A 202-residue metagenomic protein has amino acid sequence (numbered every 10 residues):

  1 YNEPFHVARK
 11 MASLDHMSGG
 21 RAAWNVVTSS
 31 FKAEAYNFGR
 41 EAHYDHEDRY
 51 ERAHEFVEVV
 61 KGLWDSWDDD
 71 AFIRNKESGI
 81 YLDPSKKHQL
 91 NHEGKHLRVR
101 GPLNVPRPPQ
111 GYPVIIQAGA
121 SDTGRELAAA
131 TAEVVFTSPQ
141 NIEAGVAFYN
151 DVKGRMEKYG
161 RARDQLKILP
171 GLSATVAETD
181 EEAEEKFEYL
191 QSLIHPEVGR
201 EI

Functional and structural regions predicted by a protein language model:
Y1, T28-K32, W64, S121 (+2 more regions): Active-site-proximal loop/turn and secondary-structure-junction residues that shape catalytic pockets, frequently
Y1-F5, E41-H43, E47, P109-D122 (+1 more regions): Active-site mouth loops of central-metabolism enzymes
Y1-N37, Y44-E47, R52-F56: Hydrophobic or amphipathic alpha-helical targeting/insertion segments
V7, Q117-A130, Y189: Short, acidic/polar
L14, W24, V60, I115 (+2 more regions): Conserved, mostly hydrophobic/aromatic
D15-R21, A129, E157-R163: Acidic (Asp/Glu)-rich catalytic clusters
G20-V26, P113-A118, E133-T137, L166-S173: Hydrophobic faces of well-ordered beta-strands that scaffold small-molecule active sites in alpha/beta enzyme cores
E47-Q110, E143-I202: An alpha-helical appendage that flanks or caps ligand/catalytic pockets
